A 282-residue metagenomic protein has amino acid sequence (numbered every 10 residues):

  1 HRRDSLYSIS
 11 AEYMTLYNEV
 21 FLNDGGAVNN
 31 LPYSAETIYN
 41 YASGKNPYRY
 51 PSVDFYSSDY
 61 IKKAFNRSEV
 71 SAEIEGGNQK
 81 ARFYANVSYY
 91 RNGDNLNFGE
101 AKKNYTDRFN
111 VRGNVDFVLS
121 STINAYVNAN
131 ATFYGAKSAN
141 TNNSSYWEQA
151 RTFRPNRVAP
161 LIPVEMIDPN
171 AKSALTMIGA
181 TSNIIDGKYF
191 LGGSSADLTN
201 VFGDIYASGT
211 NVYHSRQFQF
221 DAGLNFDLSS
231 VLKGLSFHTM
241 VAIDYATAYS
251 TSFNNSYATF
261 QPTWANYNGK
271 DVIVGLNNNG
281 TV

Functional and structural regions predicted by a protein language model:
H1-S215, F220: Membrane-proximal, glycine/serine-rich, low-complexity loop/turn segments characteristic of large bacterial
Y90, N95-R108, N130, S138-N140 (+4 more regions): Small-side-chain secondary-structure face that scaffolds active or pore-lining regions
A222-L224: Short, hydrophobic/aromatic-enriched beta-strand segments in well-ordered soluble domains
